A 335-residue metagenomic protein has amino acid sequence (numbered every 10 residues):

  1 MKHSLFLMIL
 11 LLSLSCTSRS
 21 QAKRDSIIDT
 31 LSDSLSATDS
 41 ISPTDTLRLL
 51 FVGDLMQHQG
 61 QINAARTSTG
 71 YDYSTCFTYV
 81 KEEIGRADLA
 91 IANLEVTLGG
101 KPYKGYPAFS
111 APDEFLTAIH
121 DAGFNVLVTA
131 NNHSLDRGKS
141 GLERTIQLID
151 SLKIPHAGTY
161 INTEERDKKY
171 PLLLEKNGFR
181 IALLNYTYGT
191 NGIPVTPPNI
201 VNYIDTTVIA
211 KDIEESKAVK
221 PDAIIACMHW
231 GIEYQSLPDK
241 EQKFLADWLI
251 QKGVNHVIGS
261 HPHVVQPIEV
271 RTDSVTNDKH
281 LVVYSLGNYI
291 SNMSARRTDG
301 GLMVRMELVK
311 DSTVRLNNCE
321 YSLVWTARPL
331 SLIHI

Functional and structural regions predicted by a protein language model:
K2-M8: Sec-dependent signal peptide recognition, specifically the positively charged N-region followed immediately by
L14-S15: C-terminal motif of bacterial Sec signal peptides marking the signal peptidase cleavage site
R19-I333: Acidic, metal/ion-coordinating pockets
